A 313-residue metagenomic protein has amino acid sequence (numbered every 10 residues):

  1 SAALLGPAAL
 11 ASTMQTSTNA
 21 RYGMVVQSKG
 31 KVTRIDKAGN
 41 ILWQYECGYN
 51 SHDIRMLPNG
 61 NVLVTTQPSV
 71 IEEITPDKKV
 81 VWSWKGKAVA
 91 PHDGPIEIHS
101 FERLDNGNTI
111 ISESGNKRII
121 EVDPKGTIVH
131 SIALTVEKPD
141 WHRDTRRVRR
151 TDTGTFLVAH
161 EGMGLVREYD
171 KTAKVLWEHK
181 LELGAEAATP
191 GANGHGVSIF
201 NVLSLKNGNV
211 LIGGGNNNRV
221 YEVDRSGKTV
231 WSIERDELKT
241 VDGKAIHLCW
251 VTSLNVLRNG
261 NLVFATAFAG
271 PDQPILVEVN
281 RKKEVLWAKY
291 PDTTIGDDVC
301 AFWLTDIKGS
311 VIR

Functional and structural regions predicted by a protein language model:
S1-A11: N-terminal export signals
S12-R313: Histidine-/acidic-rich catalytic cores in large beta-rich domains
